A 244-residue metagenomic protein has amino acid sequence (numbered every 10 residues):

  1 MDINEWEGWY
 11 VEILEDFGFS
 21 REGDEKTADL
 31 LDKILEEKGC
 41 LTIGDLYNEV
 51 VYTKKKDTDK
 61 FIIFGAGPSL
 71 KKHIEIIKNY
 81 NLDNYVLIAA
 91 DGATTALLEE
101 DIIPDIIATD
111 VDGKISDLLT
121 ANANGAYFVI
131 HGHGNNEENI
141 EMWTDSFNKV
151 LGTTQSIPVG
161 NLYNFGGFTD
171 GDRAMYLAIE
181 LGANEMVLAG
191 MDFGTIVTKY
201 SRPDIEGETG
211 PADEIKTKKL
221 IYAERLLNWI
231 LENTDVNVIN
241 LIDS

Functional and structural regions predicted by a protein language model:
M1-F61, K71-I76, I205-G210, K216-S244: N-terminal donor/sugar-recognition subdomains of glycan-related enzymes, prototypically the membrane-proximal stem
D2-W6, Y10, C40-N124: Metabolite-binding pocket within alpha/beta catalytic cores that recognizes anionic/polar moieties
T58-G65, K78, S156-Y163, E208-T209: Short, basic, glycine/proline-bearing loop/turn elements
I63-P68, D170, E185-K199: Glycine-rich anion-binding loop/nest that anchors nucleotide
Y85-V86, T94-N184: Acidic/Gly/His-enriched mid-domain segments of enzyme catalytic cores or analogous surface patches that mediate
G152, M186-G190, V238-I242: A structural signal for short, well-ordered beta-strand segments and their strand-loop junctions that often border
A178, G190-F193, L227-T234: Short leucine-rich amphipathic alpha-helical surface patches
F193-A212: Phosphate/ribose-phosphate-bearing ligand recognition and processing surfaces, centered on ADP-ribose/NAD(+/P+) systems
